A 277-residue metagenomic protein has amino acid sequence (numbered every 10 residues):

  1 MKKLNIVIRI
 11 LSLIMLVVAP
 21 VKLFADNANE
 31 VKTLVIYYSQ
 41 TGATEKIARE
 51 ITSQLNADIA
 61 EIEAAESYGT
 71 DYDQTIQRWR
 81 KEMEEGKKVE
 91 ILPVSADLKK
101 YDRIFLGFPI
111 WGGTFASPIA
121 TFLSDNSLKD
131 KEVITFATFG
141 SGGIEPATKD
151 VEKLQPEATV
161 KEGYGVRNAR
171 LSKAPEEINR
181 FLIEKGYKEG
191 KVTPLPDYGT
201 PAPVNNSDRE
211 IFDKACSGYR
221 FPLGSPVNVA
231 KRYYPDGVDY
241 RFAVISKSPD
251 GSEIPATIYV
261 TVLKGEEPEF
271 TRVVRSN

Functional and structural regions predicted by a protein language model:
M1-L11: Bacterial N-terminal signal peptides that target proteins for export
N5, I14-L34, Y38-R49, S53-A64 (+2 more regions): FMN-binding flavodoxin-like domain, especially the glycine-rich phosphate-binding loop
L11-S12, N228: Short beta-strand-initiation
A43-K46, S67-T70, G251-S252: Short, solvent-exposed loop/turn elements at domain surfaces
I62-Q74: Short connector loops at secondary-structure junctions
G69-Y72, L171-E176, V238: Short, solvent-exposed polar/charged micro-motifs at secondary-structure junctions
E184-N277: N- and C-terminal low-complexity/disordered segments
